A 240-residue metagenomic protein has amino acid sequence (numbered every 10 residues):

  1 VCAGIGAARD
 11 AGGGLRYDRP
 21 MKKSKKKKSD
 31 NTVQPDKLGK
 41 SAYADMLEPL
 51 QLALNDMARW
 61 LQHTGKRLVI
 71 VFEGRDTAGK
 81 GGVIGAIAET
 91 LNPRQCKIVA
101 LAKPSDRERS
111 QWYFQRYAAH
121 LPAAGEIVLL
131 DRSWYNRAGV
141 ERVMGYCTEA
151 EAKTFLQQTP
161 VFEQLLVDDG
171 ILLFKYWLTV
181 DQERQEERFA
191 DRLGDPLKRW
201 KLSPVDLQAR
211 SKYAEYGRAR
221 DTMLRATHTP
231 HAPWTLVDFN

Functional and structural regions predicted by a protein language model:
A3, Y17-N240: Glycine-rich phosphate-binding loop of ATP-dependent small-molecule kinases
G4-G6, G12-G14: Residue-identity detector for glycine
